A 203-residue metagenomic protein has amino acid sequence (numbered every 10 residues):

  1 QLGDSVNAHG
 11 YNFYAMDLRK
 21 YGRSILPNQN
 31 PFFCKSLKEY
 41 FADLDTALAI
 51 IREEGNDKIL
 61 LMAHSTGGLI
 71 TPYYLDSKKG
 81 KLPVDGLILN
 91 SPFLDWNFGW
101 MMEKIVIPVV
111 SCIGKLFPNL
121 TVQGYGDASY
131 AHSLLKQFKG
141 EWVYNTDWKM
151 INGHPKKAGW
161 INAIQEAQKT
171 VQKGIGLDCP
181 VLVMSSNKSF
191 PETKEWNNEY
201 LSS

Functional and structural regions predicted by a protein language model:
Q1-D4, E195-W196: The serine-hydrolase catalytic nucleophile loop
G3-P27: Conserved alpha/beta-hydrolase
Y21-S24, D95, P191: Active-site loop signature of alpha/beta-hydrolase-fold enzymes
G22-K58: Catalytic nucleophile-loop/oxyanion-hole region of alpha/beta-hydrolase and closely related hydrolase-like folds
T66, I70-A158: Alpha/beta-hydrolase-fold enzymes
V122-S203: Serine-hydrolase catalytic core
